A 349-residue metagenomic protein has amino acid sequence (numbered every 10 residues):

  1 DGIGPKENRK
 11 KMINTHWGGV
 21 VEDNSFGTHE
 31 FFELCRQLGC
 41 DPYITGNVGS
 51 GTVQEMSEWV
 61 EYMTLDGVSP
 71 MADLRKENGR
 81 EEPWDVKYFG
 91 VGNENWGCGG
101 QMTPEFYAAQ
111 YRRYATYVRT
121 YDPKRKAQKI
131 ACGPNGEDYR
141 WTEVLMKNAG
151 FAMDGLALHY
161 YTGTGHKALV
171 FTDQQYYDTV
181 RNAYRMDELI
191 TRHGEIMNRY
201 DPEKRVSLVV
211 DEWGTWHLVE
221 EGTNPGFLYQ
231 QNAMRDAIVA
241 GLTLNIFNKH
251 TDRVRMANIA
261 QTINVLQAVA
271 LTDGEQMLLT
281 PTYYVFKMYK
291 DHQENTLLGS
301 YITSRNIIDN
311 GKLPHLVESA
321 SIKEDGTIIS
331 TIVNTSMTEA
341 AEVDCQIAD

Functional and structural regions predicted by a protein language model:
D1-F171, T191: N-terminal catalytic cores of secreted or lumenal carbohydrate-active enzymes
V21-N24, E30, R113-T116, T120 (+2 more regions): Glycoside hydrolase catalytic-domain groove-lining segments
E30-F31, E77-N78, M102, V118 (+6 more regions): Generic recognition of flexible, low-complexity loop/linker segments
G51, M102-Q110, Y177-R185, L228-R235 (+1 more regions): Alpha-helix N-cap and loop-to-helix initiation/capping positions
W96, G136, Y160-G163, T215 (+3 more regions): Short, glycine-/Ser/Thr-/acidic-enriched flexible segments
I130-A131, A157, V209-V210, N258 (+1 more regions): Short beta-strand segments
R205-E318, E324-T327: Aromatic/acidic polysaccharide-binding cleft in carbohydrate-active enzymes
L313-A348: Carbohydrate-binding surface patches
